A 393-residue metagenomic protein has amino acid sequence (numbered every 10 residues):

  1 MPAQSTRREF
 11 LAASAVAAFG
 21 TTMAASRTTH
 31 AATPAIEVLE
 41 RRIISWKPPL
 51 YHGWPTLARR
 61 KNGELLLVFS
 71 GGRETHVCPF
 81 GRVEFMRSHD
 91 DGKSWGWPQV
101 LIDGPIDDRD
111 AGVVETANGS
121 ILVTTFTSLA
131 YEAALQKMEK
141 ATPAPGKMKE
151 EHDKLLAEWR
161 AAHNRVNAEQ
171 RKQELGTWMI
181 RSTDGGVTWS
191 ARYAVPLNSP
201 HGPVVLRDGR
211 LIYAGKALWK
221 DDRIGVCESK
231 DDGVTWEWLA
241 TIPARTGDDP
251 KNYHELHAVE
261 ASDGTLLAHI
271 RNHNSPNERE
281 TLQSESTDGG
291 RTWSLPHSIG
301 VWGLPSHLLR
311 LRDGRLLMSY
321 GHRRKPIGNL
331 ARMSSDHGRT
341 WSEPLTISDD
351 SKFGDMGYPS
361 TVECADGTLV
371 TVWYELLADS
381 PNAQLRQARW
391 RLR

Functional and structural regions predicted by a protein language model:
P2-A18: N-terminal secretory signal peptides and thylakoid transit peptides that target proteins across membranes
A24-S26, A31: Boundary at the C-terminal end of the N-terminal hydrophobic targeting segment
A32-R393: Asp-box/BNR beta-propeller blade signature and adjacent active/binding-site loops in extracellular glycan-interacting
